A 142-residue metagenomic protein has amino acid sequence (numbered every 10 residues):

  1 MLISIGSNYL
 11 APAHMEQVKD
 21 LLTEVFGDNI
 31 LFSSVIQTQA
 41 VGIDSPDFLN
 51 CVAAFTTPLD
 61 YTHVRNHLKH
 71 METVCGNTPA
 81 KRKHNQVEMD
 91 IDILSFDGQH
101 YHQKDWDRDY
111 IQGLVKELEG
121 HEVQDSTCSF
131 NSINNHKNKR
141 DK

Functional and structural regions predicted by a protein language model:
M1-E24, S33-Q39: N-terminal beta1-alpha1 ligand-phosphate binding loop
I5-S7, A53-L59, S95-G98: Short beta-strand-to-loop capping motifs
E24-N29, G76: Short secondary-structure junctions
D28-S34, Q86: A short coil-to-beta-strand element that immediately follows conserved catalytic motifs
S33-T56: Short, charge-patterned binding micro-sites
V41-L49, T62-R65, H70-K142: Flexible, gly/pro- and Lys/Arg-enriched active-site loops
